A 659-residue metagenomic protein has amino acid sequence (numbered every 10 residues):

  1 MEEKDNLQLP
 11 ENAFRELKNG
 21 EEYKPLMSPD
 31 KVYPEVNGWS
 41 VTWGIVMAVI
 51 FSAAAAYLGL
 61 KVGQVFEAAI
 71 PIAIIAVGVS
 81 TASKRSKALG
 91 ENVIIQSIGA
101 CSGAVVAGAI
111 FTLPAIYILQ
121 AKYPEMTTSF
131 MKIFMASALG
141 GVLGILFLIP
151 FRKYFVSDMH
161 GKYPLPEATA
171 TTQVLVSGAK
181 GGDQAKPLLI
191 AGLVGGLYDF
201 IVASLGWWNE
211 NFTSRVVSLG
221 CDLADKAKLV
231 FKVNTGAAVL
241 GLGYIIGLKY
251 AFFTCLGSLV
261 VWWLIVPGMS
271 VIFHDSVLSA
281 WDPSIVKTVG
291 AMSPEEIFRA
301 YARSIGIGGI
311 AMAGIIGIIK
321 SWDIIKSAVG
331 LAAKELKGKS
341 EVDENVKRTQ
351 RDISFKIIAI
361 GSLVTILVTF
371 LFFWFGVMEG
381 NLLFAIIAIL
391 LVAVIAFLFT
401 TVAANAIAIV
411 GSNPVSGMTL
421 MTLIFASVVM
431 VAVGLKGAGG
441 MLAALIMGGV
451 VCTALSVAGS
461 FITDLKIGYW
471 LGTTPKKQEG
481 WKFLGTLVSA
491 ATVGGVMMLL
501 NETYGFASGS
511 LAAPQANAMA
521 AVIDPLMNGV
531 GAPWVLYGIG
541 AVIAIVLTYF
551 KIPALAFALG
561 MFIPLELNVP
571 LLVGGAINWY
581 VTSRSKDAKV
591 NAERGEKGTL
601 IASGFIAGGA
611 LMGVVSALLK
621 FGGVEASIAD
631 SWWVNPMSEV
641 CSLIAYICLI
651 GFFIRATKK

Functional and structural regions predicted by a protein language model:
M1-K659: Alpha-helical multipass membrane-protein architecture
